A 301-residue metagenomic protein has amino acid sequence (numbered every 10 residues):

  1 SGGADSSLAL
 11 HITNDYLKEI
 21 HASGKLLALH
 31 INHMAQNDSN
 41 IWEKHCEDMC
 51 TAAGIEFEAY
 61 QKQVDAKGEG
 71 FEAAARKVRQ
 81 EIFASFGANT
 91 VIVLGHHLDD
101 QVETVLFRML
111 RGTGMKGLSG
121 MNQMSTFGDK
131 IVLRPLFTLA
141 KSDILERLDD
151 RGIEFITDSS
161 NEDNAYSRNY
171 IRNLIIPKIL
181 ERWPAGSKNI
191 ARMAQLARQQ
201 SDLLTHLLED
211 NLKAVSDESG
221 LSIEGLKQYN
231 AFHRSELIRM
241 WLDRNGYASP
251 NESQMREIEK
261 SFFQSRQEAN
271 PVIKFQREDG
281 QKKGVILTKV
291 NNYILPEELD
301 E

Functional and structural regions predicted by a protein language model:
S1-D5, L27, K62-V64, V78 (+2 more regions): AMP-forming adenylation/ATP pyrophosphatase catalytic core
S1-L174: Core alpha/beta nucleotide-donor-binding catalytic domains of modification enzymes
L17, G87, W183, L242-G246: A broad structural signal for alpha-helix termini and local helix breaks/kinks
E47, A84, I176, R198-T205: Structural signal for well-ordered, non-membrane alpha-helices
G68, E72, S187, E252-M255: Short, structured helix-loop boundary elements
R151, K178-R182, Q200, N245: Change "in soluble alpha/beta enzymes" to "in soluble alpha/beta proteins
N161-N169, S187-R198: Internal, active-site/partner-interface "lid" segment
R172-L174, K178-I190: Conserved anion/nucleotide-ligand pocket segment
